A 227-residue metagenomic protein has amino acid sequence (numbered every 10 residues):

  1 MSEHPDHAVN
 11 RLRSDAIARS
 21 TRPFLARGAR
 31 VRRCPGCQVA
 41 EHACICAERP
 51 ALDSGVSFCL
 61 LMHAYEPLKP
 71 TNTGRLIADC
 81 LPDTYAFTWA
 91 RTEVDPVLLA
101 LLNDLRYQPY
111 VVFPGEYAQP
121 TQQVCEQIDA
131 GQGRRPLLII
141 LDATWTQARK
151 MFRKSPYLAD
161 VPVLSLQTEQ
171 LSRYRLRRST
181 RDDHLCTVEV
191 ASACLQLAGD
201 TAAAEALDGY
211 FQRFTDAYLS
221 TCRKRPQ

Functional and structural regions predicted by a protein language model:
R11-R27: Short Cys/His-rich Zn2+-coordinating modules
R30, A40, S54: Short metal-coordination and nucleic-acid-contact micro-motifs, chiefly zinc-binding Cys/His arrays
C34-C37: Short cysteine-rich clusters marking metal-coordination/redox-active sites
V39-H42, C46: Short Cys/His-rich local motifs and their 1-3 flanking residues in nucleic-acid-associated proteins and small
A47-R75: Short microdomains enriched in Cys/His and/or Lys/Arg
Y65-E66, R91, L166-L171: Short, acidic/turn-prone active-site loops that include or flank metal/cofactor- and phosphate-binding residues
P82-R149, R153: S-adenosyl-L-methionine/SAH cofactor-binding core of RNA-modifying enzymes
L137, W145-Q227: C-terminal folded domains that constitute the principal catalytic or ligand-binding module of multi-domain proteins
